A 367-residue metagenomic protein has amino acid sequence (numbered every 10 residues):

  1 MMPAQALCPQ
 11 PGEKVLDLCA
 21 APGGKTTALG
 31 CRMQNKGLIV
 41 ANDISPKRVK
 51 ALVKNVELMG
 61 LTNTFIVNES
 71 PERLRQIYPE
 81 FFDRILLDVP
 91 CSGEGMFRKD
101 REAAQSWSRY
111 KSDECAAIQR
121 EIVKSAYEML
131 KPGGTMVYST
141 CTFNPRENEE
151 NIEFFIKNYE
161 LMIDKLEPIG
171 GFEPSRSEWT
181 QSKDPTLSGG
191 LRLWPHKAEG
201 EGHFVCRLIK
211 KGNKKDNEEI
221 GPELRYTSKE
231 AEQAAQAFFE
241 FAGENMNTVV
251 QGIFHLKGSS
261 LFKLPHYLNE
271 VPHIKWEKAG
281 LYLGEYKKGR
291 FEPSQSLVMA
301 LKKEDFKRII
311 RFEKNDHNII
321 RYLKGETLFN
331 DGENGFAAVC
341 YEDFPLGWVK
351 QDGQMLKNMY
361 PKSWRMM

Functional and structural regions predicted by a protein language model:
A6, P22-N35: Conserved SAM-binding loop of SAM-dependent methyltransferases across substrates and taxa, primarily the Class I
G12-A21, V40: Conserved class I S-adenosyl-L-methionine
E13-K14, L38, F65, R84 (+1 more regions): Short glycine-centered segments of the SAM/dcSAM-binding site in methyltransferase folds
M33-Q34, L130-P132: Helix-to-beta-strand junctions that scaffold the AdoMet/dcAdoMet cofactor pocket in Class I SAM-dependent enzymes
N42-E80: S-adenosyl-L-methionine
K47, D83-K124, C141-N148, S175-S177: Mobile active-site "lid"/loop adjacent to the S-adenosyl-L-methionine
F82, T135-Y138, F143-F262: Class I S-adenosyl-L-methionine
E201-F204, K211-M367: Polybasic, low-complexity RNA-engagement segments
